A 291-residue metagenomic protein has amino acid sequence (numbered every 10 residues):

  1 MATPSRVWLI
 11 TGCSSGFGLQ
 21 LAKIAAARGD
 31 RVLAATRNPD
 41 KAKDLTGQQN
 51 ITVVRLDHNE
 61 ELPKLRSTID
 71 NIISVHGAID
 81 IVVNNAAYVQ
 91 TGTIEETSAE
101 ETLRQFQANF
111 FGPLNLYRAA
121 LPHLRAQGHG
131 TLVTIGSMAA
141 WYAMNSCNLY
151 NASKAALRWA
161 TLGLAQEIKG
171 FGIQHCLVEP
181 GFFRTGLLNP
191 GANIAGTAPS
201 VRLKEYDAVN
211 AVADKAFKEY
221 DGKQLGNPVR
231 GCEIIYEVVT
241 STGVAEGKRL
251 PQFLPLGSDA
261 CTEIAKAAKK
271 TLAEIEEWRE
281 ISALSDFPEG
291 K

Functional and structural regions predicted by a protein language model:
G12-S15: Conserved glycine-rich cofactor-binding loop
Q49-L62: Rossmann-fold cofactor-recognition segment
T93-I94, E101-L103: Substrate-binding pocket helix/loop in short-chain dehydrogenase/reductase
Y117, S153-A156: Active-site helix of classical SDR
Y117-R118, L162: A short, exposed helix-loop element centered on a Lys and neighboring polar residues
S137: Residue(s) in the substrate-gating loop at a strand-loop-helix junction that position the organic substrate next
G170-R249: SDR active-site lid
